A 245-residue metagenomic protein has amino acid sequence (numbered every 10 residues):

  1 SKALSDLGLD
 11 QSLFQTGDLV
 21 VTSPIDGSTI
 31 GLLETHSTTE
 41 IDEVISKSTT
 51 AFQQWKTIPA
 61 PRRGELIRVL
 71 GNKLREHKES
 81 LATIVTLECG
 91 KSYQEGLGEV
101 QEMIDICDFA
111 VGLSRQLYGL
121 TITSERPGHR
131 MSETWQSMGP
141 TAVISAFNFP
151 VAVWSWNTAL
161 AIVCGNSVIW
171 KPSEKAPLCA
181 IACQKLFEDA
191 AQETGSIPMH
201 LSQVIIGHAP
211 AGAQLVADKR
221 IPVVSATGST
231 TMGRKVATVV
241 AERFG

Functional and structural regions predicted by a protein language model:
S1-H129: N-terminal Rossmann-like NAD(P)+-binding subdomain of aldehyde/semialdehyde dehydrogenases
G119-G245: Rossmann-like NAD(P) dinucleotide-binding subdomain of oxidoreductase/dehydrogenase enzymes
